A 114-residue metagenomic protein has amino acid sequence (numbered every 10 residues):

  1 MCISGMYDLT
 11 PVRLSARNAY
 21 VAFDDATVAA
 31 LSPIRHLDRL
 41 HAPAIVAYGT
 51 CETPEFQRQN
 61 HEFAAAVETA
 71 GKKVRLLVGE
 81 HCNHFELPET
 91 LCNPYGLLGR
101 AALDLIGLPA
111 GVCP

Functional and structural regions predicted by a protein language model:
M1-P114: Alpha/beta-hydrolase superfamily serine-hydrolase fold, recognizing
